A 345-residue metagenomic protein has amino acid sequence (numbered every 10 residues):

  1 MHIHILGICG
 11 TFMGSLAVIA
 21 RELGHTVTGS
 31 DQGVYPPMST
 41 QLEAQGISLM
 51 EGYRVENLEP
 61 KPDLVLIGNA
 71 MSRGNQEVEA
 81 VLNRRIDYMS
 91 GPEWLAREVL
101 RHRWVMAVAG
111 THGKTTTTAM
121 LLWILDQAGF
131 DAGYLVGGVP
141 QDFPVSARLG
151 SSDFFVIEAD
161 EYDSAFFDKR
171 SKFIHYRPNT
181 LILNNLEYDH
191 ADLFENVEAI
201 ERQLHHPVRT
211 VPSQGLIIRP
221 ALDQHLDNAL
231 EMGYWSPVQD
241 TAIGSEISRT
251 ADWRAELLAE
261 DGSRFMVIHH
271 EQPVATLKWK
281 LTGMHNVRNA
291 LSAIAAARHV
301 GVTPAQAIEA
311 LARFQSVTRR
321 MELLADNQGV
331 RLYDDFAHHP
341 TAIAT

Functional and structural regions predicted by a protein language model:
M1-W94, Q224, R254-E256, V274 (+1 more regions): N-terminal leader/targeting and accessory segments in enzymes
H2-H4, F12, L16-L23, H102 (+4 more regions): Nucleotide phosphate-binding/pyrophosphate-handling subdomain across enzymes that bind or process nucleotide phosphates
G10, V34, E161-D163, E187-Y188 (+2 more regions): Short, glycine/acidic-enriched loop or turn micro-motifs at the edges of active sites
I19-E22, E43, E56-P60, N69 (+4 more regions): Phosphate-binding loop of NTP-binding sites
T26-D31, G133-Y134, D240: Short beta-strand "acidic-cap" motif of Rossmann-like dinucleotide-binding folds
D31-G33, G138, L222-D223, F314: Residues in the short beta-alpha loop(s) of Rossmann-like NAD(P)-binding domains
M50-Y53, G91-A96, Y134-G138, G233-E260 (+3 more regions): Beta-strand->loop->alpha-helix junctions that form or flank phosphate-binding loops in nucleotide-handling enzymes
